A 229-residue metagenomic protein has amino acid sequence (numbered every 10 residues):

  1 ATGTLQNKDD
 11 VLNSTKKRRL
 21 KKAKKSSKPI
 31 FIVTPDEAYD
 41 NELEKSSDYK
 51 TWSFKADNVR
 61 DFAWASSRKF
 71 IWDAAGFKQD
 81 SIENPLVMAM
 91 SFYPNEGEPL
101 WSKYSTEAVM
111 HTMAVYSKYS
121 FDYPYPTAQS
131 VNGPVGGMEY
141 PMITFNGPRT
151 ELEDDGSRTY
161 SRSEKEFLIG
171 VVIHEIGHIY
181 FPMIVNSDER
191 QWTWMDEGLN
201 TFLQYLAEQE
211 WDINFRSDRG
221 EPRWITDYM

Functional and structural regions predicted by a protein language model:
A1-I173, F202: Hydrophobic helix-coil surface modules that form long, contiguous segments used for peptide/substrate interaction
M110, A114, Y160-Y228: Zinc-dependent metallopeptidase catalytic helix centered on the HExxH motif and its immediate flanking segment
